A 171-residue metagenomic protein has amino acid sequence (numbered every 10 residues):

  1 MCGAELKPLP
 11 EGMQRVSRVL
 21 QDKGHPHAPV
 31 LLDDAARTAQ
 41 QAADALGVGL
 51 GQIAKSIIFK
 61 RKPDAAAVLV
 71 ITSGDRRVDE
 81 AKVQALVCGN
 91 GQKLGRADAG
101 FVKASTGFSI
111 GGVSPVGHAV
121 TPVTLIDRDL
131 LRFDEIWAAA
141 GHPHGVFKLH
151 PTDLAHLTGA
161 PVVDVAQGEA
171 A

Functional and structural regions predicted by a protein language model:
M1-A171: Extended, low-hydrophobicity, polar/charged segments
